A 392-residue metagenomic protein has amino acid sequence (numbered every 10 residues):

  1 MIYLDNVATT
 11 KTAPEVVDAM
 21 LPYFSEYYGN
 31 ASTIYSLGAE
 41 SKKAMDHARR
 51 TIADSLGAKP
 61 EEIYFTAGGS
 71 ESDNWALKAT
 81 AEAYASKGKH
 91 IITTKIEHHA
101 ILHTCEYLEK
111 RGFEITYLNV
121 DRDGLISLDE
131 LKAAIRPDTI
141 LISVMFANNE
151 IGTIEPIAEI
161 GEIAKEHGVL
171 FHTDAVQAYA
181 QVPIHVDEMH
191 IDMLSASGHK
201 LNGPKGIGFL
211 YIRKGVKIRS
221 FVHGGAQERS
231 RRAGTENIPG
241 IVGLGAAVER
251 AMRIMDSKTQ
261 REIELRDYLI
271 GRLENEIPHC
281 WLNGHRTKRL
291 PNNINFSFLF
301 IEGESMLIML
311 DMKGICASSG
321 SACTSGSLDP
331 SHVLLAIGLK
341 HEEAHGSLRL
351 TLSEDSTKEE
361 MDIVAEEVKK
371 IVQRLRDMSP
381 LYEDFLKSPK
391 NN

Functional and structural regions predicted by a protein language model:
M1-N392: Pyridoxal 5′-phosphate
